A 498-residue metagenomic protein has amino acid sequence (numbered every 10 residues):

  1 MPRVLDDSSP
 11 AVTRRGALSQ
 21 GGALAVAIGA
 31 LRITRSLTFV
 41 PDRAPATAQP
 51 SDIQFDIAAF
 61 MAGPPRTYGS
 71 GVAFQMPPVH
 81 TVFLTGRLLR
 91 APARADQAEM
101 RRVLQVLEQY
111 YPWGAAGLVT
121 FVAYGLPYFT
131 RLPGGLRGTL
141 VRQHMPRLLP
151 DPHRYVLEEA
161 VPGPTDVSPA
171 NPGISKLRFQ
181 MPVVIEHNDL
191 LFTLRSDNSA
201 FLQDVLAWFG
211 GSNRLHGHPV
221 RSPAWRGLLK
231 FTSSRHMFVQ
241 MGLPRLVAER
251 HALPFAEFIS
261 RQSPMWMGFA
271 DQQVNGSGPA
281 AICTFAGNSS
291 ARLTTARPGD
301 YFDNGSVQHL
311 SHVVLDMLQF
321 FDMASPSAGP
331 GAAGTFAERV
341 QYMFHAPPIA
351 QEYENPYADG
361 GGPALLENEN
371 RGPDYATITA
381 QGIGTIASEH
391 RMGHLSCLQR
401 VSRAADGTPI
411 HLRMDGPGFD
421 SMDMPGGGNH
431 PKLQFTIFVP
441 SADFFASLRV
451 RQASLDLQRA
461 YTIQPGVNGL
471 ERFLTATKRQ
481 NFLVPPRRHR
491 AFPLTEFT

Functional and structural regions predicted by a protein language model:
M1-V12: N-terminal secretory signal peptides
G16-T498: Long, histidine/aromatic-enriched segments associated with O2/redox biology
